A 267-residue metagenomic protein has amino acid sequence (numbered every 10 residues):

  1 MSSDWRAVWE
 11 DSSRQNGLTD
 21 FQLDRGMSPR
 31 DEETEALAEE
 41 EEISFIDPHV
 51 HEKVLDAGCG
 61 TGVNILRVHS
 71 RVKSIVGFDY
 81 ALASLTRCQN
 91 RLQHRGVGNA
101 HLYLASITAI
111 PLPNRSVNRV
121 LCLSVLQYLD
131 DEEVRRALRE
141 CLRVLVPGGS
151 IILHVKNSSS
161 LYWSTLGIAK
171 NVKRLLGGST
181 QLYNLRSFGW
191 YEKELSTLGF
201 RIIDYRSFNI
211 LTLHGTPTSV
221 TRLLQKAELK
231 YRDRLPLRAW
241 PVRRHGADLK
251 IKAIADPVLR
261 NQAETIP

Functional and structural regions predicted by a protein language model:
M1-H49: Conserved class I S-adenosyl-L-methionine
H51-G60: Conserved class I S-adenosyl-L-methionine
T61-A109: Class I SAM-dependent methyltransferase SAM/SAH-binding core
L121: A conserved beta-strand element that flanks and buttresses the S-adenosyl-L-methionine
R135-P147: A short glycine-rich, Lys/Arg-flanked "PGG" loop and its adjoining helix->strand segment in the class I
I152, D204-P267: A C-terminal cap/extension of S-adenosyl-L-methionine-dependent methyltransferases that defines the acceptor-substrate
I152-R174: Conserved class I S-adenosyl-L-methionine
R174-W190: Acceptor-substrate binding/catalytic loop of class I
